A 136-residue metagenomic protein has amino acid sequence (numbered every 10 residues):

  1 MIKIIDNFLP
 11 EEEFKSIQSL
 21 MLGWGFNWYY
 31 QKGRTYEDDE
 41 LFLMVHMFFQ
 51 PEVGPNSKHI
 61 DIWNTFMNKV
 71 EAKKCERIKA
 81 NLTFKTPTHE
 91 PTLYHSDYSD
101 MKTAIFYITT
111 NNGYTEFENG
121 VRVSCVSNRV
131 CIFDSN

Functional and structural regions predicted by a protein language model:
M1-K74: Non-heme Fe(II)/2-oxoglutarate
I2-K3, K73, I78, K102 (+2 more regions): A broad, low-specificity signal marking well-ordered, structured residues that form hydrophobic/aromatic
F8, I108-N112, N136: Short loop segments at secondary-structure junctions
E12-K15, E37-D39, T86-T92, Y114: Short catalytic/ligand-binding loop motif for oxyanion handling, primarily in non-cytosolic enzymes, centered on
K74-S99: Internal catalytic-core helix/loop-beta-alpha segment that presents or stabilizes conserved functional determinants
T88-P91, S99-M101, Y107-V126: A short beta-strand-loop-beta hairpin characteristic of the jelly-roll/cupin
V123-N136: Conserved metal-binding segment of the jelly-roll/cupin
